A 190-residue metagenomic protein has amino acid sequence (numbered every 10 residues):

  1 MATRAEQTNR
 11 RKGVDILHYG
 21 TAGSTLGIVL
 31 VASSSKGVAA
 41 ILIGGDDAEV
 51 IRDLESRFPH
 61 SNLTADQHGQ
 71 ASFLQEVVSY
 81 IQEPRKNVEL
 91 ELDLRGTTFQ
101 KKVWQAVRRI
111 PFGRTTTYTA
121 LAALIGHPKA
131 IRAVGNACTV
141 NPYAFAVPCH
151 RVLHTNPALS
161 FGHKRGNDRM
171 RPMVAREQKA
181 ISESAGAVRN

Functional and structural regions predicted by a protein language model:
M1-K129, R176-N190: Basic nucleic-acid-binding alpha-helical/helix-turn surface characteristic of O6-alkylguanine DNA
K129-R171: Short glycine/serine-rich loop segments
